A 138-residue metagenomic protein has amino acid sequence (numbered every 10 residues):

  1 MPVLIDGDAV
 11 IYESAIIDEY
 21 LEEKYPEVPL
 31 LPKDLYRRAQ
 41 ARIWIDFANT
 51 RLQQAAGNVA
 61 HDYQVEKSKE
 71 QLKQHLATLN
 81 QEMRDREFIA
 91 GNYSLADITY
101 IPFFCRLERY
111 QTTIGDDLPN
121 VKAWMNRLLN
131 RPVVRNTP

Functional and structural regions predicted by a protein language model:
M1-N80: GST-like domain detector, emphasizing the conserved glutathione-binding G-site in the N-terminal thioredoxin-like
E22-P26, N49, R84, E108 (+3 more regions): Hydrophobic/aromatic-lined pockets within catalytic cores
P32-Q40, D85-A96: All-alpha amphipathic helical-bundle segments outside canonical DNA-binding/catalytic cores that form hydrophobic
A56, I89-T112, K122, R127-L128: GST superfamily/GST-like fold recognition
E66-K67, T112-P119: Structural helix-adjacent loops and short alpha-helical linkers that scaffold large soluble proteins
Q81-N92, P132-T137: Surface-exposed helix-capping loop/turn segments at secondary-structure junctions
D117-R135: C-terminal end-helix/capping segment
